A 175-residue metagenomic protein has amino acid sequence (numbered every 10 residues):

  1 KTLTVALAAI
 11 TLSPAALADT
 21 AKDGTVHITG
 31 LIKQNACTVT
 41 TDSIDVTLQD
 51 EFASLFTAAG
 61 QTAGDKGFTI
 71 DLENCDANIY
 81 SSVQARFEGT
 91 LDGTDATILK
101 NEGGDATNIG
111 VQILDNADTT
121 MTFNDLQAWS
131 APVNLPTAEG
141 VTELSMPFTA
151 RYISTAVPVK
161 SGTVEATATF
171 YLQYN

Functional and structural regions predicted by a protein language model:
T4-T11: Bacterial N-terminal signal peptides
S13-A15: N-terminal signal peptide c-region/cleavage motif recognized by signal peptidases
L17-N175: Mature extracellular/passenger domains of Gram-negative fimbrial/pilin and adhesin proteins
